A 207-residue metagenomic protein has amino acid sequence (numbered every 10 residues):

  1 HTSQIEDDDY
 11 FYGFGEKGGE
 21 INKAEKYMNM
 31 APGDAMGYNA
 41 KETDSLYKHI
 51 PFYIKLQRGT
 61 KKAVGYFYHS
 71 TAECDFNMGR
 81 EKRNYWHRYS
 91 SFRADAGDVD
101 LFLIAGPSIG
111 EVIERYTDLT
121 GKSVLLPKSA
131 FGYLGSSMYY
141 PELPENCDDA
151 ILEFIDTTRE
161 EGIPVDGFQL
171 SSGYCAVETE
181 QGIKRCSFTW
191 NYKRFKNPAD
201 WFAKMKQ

Functional and structural regions predicted by a protein language model:
H1-A130, S136-Y139, C147-D149, I155-E160: Catalytic and substrate-binding clefts that recognize carbohydrates or anionic sugar/phosphate headgroups
V124-Q207: Aromatic-lined carbohydrate-binding/catalytic grooves of carbohydrate-active enzymes
